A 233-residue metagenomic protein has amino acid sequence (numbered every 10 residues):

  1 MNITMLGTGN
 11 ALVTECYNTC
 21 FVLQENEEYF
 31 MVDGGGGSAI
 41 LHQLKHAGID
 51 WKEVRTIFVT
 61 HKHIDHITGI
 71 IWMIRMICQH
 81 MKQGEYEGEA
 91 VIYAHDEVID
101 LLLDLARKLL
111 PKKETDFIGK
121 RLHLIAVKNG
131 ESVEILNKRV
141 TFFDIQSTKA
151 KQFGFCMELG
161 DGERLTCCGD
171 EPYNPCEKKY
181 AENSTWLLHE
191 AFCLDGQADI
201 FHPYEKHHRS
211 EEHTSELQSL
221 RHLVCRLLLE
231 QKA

Functional and structural regions predicted by a protein language model:
M1-A47, K151-D170, W186: Conserved beta-strand hairpin/beta-sheet module of binuclear metal-dependent hydrolase folds, prominently
N10, G36, I64, P172-Y173 (+2 more regions): Short, glycine/acidic-enriched loop or turn micro-motifs at the edges of active sites
M31-G35, V54-D65, G69, H95 (+3 more regions): Active-site neighborhood of phospho(di)ester-bond hydrolases with catalytic His/Asp-centered motifs
S38-A90: Active-site metal-binding motif and surrounding structural segment of the metallo-beta-lactamase
M73, I77-V91, K151, E158 (+2 more regions): P-loop/Walker A phosphate-binding loop and immediately adjacent motor/lid segment at beta-alpha junctions
Y86-K151, G160: Metallo-beta-lactamase
P172-S215, R226: Cap/insert and terminal regions of metallo-dependent hydrolase folds
E216-A233: Positively charged, low-complexity/disordered segments
